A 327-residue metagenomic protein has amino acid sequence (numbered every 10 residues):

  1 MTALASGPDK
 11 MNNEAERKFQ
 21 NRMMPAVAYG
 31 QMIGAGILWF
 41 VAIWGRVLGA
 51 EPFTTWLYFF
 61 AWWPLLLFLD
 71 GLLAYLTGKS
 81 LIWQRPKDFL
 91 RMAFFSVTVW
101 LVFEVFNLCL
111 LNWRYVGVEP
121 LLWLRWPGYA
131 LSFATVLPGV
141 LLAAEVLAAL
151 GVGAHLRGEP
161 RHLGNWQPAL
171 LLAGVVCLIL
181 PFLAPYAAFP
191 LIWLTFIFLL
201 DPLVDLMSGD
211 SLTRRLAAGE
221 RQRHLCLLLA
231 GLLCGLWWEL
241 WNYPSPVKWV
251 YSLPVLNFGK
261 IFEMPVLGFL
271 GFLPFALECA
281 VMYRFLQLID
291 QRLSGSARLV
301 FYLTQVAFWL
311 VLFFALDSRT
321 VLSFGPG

Functional and structural regions predicted by a protein language model:
A3-A5, N12-G327: Aromatic-rich, lipid-facing transmembrane alpha helices and their immediate juxtamembrane interface loops in integral
